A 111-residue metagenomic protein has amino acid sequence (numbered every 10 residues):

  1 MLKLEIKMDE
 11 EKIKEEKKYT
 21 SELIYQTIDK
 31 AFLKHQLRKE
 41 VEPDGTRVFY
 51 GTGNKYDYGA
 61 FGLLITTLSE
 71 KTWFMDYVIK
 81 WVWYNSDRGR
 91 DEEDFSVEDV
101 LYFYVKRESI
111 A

Functional and structural regions predicted by a protein language model:
L2-I6, K12-Y25, D29-A31, I110: Long, contiguous binding/interaction regions
I6-E10, V48-Y56: Short beta-strand-to-loop capping motifs
D9, I13, E42-G45: Generic alpha-helix detector with strongest preference for long hydrophobic helices that associate with membranes
E16, T20, E42, T52-G53: Conserved aromatic-histidine-acidic binding/catalytic patches
T27-L33, W73-D76: Glycine-rich loops and low-complexity Gly/Arg-rich segments that provide flexible linkers or classic glycine-based
K30-Y50: Short, glycine- and small/hydrophobic-rich beta-strand elements in well-ordered beta-sheets
T52-A111: Long, continuous compositionally biased terminal/linker segments
